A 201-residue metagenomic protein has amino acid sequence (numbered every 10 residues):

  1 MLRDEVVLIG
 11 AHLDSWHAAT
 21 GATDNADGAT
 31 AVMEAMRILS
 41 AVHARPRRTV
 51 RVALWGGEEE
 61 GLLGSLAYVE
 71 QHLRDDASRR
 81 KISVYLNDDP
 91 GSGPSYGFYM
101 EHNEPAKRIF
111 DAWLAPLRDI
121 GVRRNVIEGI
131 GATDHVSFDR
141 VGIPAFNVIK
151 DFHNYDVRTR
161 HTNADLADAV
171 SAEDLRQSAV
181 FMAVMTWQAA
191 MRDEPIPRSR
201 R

Functional and structural regions predicted by a protein language model:
M1-R3, I38-R48, R74-R80, R192: Secondary-structure transition/capping motifs at alpha-helix termini and the adjoining loop/turn into the next element
R3-D4, H17, W55-T159: Metal-dependent peptidase/peptidase-like ectodomains
E5, I9-L63, M182: Alpha-helical metal-binding/catalytic segments enriched in His/Glu/Asp
H12, W16, A35-V42, Q71 (+3 more regions): Generic, well-ordered alpha-helical scaffold segments in large soluble proteins
H12-D14, D24-N25, D89, D134 (+1 more regions): Acidic active-site catalytic centers that drive phospho-/nucleotidyl reactions and related ester hydrolyses
A22-A29, M100-K107, A169-A172, R176: Short, conserved loop/turn and helix-capping segments at secondary-structure boundaries that abut family-defining
T30-R37, L66, R108-D111, A115 (+2 more regions): Solvent-exposed, polar/charged alpha-helical surfaces in well-ordered, non-transmembrane soluble domains, broadly
R37, A41, R48-R51, Y155-R201: His/Asp/Glu-rich mid-to-C-terminal helical/loop segments that flank catalytic regions of hydrolases
